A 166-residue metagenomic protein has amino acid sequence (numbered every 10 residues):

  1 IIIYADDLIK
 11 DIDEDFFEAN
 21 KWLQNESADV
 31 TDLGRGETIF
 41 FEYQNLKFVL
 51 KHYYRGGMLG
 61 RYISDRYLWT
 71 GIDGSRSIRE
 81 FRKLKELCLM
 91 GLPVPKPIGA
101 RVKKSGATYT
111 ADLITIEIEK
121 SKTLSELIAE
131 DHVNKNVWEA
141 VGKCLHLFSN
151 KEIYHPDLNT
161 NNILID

Functional and structural regions predicted by a protein language model:
I1-F17, F41: N-terminal presequences and immediately downstream first alpha-helices
D15-K122, H146, N150-K151: Conserved ATP-binding subdomain of kinase catalytic cores across diverse folds
I72, H132-N136: Alpha-helix N-cap and loop-to-helix initiation/capping positions
T123-H132: AlphaC helix of the protein kinase catalytic domain
N136-C144: Conserved alphaE helix
Y154: Conserved catalytic-core element of eukaryotic-like protein kinases
L158-I165: Hydrophobic residue at the +6 position relative to the catalytic HRD Asp in the kinase catalytic loop
